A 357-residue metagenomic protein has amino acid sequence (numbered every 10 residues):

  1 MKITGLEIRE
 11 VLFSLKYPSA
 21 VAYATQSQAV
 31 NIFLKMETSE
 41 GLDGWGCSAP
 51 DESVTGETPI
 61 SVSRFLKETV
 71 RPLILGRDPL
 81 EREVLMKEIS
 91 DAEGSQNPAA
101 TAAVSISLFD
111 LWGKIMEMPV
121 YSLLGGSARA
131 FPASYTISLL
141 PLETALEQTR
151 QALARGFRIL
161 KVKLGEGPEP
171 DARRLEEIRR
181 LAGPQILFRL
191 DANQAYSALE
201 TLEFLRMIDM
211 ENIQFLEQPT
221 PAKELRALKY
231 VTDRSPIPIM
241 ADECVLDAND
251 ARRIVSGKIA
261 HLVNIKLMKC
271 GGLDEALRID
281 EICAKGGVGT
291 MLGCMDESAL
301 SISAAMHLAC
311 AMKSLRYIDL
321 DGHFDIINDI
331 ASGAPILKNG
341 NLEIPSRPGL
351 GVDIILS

Functional and structural regions predicted by a protein language model:
I3, L34, G41, V70 (+10 more regions): Conserved, mostly hydrophobic/aromatic
T4-L15, T25, A29-N31, M295-S357: Flexible C-terminal active-site loop/helix
G5, E37-I115: Metal- or metallocofactor-binding catalytic centers and their adjacent structured scaffolds across diverse enzyme
G46, P132-I137, L160-V162, F188-A192 (+5 more regions): Hydrophobic faces of well-ordered beta-strands that scaffold small-molecule active sites in alpha/beta enzyme cores
S122-S235: Metal-dependent enolase-superfamily TIM-barrel catalytic cores that perform enediolate-based chemistry
A154-R158, A182-Q185, R206-Q214, T232-I239 (+3 more regions): Glycine-enriched alpha-helix->loop->beta-strand junction motifs that scaffold or abut catalytic
A198-R206, A248-G257, I279-D280, S298-C310: Catalytic cores of alpha/beta
P219, R226-M295: A beta-strand-loop signature enriched in Asp, Gly, Thr, and Trp that corresponds to the sialidase/neuraminidase Asp-box
